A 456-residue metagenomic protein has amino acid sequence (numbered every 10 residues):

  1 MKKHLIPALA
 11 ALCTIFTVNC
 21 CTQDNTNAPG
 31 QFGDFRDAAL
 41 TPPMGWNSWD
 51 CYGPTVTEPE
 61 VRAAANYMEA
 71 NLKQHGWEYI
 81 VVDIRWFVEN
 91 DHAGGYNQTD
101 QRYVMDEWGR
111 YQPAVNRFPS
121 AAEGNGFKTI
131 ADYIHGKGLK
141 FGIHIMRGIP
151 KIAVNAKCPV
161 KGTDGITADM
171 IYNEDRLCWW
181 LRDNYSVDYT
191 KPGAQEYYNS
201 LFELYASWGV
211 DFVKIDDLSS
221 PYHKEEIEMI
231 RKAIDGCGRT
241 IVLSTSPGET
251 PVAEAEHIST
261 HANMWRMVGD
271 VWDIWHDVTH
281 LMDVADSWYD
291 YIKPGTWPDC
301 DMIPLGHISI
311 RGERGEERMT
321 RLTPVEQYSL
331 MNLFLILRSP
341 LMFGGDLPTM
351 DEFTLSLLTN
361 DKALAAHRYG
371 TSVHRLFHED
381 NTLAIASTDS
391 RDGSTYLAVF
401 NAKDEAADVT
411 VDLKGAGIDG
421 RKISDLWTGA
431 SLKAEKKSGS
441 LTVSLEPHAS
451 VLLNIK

Functional and structural regions predicted by a protein language model:
D24-R62, Y67: N-terminal module-boundary/linker segments of secreted carbohydrate-active enzymes
P42-S48, E78-D83, V88, K140-I145 (+7 more regions): Structural recognition of the beta-strand scaffold that forms the well-ordered cores of secreted hydrolase catalytic
E69-Y133, K137-N199, E203-A206, V210-F212 (+2 more regions): Aromatic-lined carbohydrate-binding/catalytic grooves of carbohydrate-active enzymes
L139-V154, S220, D235-V252: Aromatic-lined carbohydrate-recognition surfaces of secreted/lumenal glycan-active proteins
D169-R176, Y189-T190, E196, T240-G345: Glycan-recognition surfaces
Y328, F334-L337, M342-G344, H378-G417 (+1 more regions): Carbohydrate-binding surface patches
S329-F377: Catalytic cores of secreted or luminal carbohydrate-active enzymes
E435-K456: C-terminal beta-strand-rich structural cap/linker in extracellular carbohydrate-active enzymes
